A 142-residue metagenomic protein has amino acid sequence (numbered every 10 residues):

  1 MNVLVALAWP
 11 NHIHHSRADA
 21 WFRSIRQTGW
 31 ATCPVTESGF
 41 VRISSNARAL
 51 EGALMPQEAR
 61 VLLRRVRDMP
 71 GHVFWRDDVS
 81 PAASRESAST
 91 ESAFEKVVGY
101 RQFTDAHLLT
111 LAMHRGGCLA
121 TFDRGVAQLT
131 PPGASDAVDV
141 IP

Functional and structural regions predicted by a protein language model:
N2-T32, S44-E58, P131: Short, well-structured N-terminal submotif of metal-dependent ribonuclease cores
V3, T36, S80, G125-V126: Alpha-helix capping/helix-boundary segments
A53, D68-R124: Active-site neighborhoods of divalent-metal-dependent phosphate/nucleic-acid chemistry enzymes
V61-L62: Acidic, glycine-rich loop-and-strand cores that form catalytic or ligand-binding grooves in diverse globular domains
A127-G133: Short loop/helix-cap segments at secondary-structure boundaries that form the rim of catalytic
S135-P142: Short hydrophobic/aromatic-enriched beta-strand-loop microsegments
